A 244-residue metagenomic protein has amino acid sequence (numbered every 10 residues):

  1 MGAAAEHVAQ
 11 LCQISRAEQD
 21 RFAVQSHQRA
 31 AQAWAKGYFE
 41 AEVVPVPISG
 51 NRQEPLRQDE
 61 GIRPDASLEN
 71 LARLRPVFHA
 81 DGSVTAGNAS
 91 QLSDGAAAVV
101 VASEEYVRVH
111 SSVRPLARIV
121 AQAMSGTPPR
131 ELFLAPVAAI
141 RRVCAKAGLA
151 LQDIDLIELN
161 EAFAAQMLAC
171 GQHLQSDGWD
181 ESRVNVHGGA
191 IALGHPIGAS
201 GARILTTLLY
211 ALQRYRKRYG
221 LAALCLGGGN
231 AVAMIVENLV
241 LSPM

Functional and structural regions predicted by a protein language model:
G2, Q13-D20, V24-H27, K36 (+8 more regions): Electropositive phosphate-/nucleotide-binding environments in soluble metabolic enzymes
A3-E6, G50, V120-A192: Active-site pocket-lining segment
V8-S15, D20, D81-L92, A123 (+3 more regions): Cysteine-centered functional microenvironments
A9-Y38, A98-Y106, G171-Q172, P196-K217 (+1 more regions): Active-site-proximal alpha-helical scaffold in enzymes
I14, Y38, S112-V113, L149 (+2 more regions): Helix N-cap/coil-helix junction residues
E18-V109, S176-R183: N-terminal extracellular/periplasmic Venus flytrap/periplasmic-binding protein-like
L68-L134, A138-K146, T206-T207, R214-Y219 (+2 more regions): Condensing-enzyme catalytic core mediating Claisen C-C bond formation in acyl metabolism
L151, A169, H173-S176, E181 (+2 more regions): Internal helix-turn-beta structural module
